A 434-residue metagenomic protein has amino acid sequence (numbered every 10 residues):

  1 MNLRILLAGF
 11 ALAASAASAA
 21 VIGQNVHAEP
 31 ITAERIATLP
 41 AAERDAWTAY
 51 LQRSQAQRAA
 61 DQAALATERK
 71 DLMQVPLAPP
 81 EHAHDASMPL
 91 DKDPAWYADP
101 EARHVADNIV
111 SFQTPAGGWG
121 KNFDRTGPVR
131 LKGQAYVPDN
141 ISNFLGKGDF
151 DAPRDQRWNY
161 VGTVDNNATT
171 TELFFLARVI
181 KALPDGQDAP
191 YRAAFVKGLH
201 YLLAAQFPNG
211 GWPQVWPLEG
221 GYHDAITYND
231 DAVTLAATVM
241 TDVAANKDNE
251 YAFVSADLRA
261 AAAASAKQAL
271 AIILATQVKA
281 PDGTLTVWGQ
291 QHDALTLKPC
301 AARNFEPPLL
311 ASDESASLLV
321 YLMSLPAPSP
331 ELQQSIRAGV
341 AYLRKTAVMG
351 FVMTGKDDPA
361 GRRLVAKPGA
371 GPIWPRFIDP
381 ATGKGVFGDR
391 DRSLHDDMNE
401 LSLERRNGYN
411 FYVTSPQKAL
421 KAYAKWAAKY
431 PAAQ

Functional and structural regions predicted by a protein language model:
N2-S18: Gram-negative bacterial Sec-dependent N-terminal signal peptides
A20-L90, P94-E101, D242, N246-Q268 (+3 more regions): Terminal, non-catalytic domain-edge segments
A59, S87-R154, Y160-T170: N-terminal carbohydrate-binding/catalytic regions of secreted carbohydrate-active enzymes
Y97-H104, T163-F174, A194, T227-T238 (+2 more regions): Aromatic- and histidine-enriched alpha-helix N-cap/loop-to-helix transition segments that scaffold the rims
V105-G117, A194-G211, A263-D282, S335-V352: Long, well-ordered core segments of solenoidal/helical folds
F112-P115, A182-D185, V215, N246-N249 (+4 more regions): Alpha-solenoid helical repeat scaffolds
R130-G162, G211-Y228, N249, A294-P307: A cross-kingdom feature marking solvent-exposed beta-strand/loop segments within repeated, beta-rich binding/scaffold
I180-K181, D188, R192-L203, G220-A275 (+1 more regions): Eukaryote-skewed repeat-based solenoidal scaffolds used as protein-protein interaction platforms, primarily
